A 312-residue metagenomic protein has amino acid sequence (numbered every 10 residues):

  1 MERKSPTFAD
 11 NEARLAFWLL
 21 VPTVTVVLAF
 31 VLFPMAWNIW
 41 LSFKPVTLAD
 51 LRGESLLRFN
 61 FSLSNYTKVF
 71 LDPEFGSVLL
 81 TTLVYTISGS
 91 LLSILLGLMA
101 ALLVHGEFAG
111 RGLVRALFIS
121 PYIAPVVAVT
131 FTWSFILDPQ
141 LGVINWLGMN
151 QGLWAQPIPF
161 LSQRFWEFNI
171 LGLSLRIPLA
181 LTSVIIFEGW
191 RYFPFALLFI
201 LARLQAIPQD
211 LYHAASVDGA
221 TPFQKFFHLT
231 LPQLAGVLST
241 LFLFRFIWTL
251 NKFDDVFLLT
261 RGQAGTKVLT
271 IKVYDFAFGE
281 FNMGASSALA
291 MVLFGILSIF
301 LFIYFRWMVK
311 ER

Functional and structural regions predicted by a protein language model:
M1-N11: Short, Lys/Arg-rich, polar N-terminal cytosolic tail immediately upstream of the first transmembrane signal-anchor
E12-R312: A structural signal for multi-pass alpha-helical bundles of membrane permease subunits that mediate small-molecule
